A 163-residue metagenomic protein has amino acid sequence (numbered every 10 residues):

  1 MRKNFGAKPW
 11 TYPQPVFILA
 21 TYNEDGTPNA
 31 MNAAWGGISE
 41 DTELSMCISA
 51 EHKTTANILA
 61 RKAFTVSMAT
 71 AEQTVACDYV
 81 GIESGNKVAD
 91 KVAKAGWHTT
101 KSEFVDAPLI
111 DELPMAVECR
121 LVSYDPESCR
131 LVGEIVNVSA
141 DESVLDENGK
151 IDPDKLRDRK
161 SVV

Functional and structural regions predicted by a protein language model:
M1-V163: Basic, polyanion-binding surface patches
